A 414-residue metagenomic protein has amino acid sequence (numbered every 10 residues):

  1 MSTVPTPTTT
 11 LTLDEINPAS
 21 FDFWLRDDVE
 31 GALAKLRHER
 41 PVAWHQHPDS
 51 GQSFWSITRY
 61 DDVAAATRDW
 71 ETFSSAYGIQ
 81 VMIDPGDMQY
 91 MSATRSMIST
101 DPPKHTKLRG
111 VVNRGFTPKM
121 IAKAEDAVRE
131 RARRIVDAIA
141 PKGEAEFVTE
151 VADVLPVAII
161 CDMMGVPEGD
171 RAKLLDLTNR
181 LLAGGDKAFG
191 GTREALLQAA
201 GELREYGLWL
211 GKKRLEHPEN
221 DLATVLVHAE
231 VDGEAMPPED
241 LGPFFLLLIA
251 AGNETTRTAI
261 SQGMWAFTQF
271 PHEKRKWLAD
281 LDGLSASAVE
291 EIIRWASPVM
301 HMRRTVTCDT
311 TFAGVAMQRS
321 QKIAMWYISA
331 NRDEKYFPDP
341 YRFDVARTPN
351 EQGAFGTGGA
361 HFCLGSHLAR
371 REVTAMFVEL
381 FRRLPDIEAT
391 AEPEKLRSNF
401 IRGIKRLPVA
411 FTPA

Functional and structural regions predicted by a protein language model:
M1-A414: Cytochrome P450
